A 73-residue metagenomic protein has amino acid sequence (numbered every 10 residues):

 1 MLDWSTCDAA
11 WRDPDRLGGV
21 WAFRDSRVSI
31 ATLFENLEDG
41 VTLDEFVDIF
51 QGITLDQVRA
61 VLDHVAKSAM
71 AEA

Functional and structural regions predicted by a protein language model:
L2-D44: A short, structured beta-strand/loop element
V28-A73: Long, charge-rich, low-complexity alpha-helical segments
